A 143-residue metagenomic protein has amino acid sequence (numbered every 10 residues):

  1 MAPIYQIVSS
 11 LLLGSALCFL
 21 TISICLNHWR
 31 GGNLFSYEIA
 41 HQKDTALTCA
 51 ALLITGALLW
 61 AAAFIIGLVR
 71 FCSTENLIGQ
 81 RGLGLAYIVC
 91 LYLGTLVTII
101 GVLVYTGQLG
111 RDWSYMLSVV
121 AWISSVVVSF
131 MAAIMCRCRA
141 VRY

Functional and structural regions predicted by a protein language model:
A2-N27, A46-Y105, R111-R139: Signature of small four-pass
R30: Short, solvent-exposed loop/turn elements at domain surfaces
N33-T45: Perimembrane loop-to-helix junctions flanking transmembrane segments
